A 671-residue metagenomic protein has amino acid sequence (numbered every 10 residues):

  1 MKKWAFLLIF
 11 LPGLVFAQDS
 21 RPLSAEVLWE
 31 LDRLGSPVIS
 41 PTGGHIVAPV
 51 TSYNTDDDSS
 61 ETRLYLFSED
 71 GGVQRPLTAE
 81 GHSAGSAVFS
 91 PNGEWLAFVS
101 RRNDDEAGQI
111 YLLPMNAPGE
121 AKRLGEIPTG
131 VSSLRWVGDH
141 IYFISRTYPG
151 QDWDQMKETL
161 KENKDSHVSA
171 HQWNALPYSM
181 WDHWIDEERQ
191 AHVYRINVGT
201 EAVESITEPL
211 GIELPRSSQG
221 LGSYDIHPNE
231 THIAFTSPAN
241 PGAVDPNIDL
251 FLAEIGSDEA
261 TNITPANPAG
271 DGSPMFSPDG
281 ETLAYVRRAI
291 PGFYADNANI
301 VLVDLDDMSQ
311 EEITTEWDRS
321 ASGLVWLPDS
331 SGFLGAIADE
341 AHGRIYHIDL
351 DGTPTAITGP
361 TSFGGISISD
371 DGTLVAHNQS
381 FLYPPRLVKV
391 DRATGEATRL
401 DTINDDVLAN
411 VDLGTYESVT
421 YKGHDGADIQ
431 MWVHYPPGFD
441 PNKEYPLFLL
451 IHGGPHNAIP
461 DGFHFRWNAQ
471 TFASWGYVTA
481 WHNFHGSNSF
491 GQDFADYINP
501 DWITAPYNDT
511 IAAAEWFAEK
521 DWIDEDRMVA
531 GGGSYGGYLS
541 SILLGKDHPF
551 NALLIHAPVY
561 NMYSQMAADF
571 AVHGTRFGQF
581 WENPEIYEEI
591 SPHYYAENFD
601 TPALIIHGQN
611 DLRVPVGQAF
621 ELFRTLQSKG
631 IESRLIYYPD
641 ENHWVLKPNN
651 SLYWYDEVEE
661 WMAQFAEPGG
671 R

Functional and structural regions predicted by a protein language model:
Q18-D32, Q74, S205-L210: A short helix->beta-strand "capping" segment at the edge of beta-propeller domains
D32-V47, G81-V99, E120-A121, E126-I144 (+13 more regions): Conserved beta-propeller blade repeats
S52-D56, R102-D105, Y148-Q151, N240-A243 (+3 more regions): Short glycine/acidic-enriched loop and turn motifs that connect beta-strands
E61-T62, R146-V203, I248, A298-N299 (+3 more regions): Predominantly five- to eight-bladed beta-propeller fold
S68-G72, M115-P118, N197-E201, E254-D258 (+3 more regions): Short loop/turn segments that connect beta-strands within beta-propeller blades
D401-P441: N-terminal cap/lid segment of alpha/beta-hydrolase-fold proteins
K443-G453: Short beta-strand element of the alpha/beta-hydrolase
N468, A473-S474, W481-R671: Active-site-proximal cap/loop segments of hydrolase catalytic domains
